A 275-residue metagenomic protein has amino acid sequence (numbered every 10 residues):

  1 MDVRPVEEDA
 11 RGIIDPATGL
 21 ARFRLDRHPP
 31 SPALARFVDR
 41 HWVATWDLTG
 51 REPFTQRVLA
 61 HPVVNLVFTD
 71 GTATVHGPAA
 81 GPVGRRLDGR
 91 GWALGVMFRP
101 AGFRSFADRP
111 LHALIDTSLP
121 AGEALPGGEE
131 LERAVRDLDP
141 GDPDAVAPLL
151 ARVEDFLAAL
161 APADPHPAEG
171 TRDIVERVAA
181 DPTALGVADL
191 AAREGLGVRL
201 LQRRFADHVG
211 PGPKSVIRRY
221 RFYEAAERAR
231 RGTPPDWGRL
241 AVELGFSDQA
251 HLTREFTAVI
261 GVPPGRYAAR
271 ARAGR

Functional and structural regions predicted by a protein language model:
M1-V198, H208-P213, E227-R231, D236-S247 (+1 more regions): Alpha-helical bundle regulatory/interaction domains
F205, I217, E255-T257, A268: DNA major-groove recognition helix of helix-turn-helix
E224, H251-L252, A258: Hydrophobic side chains within alpha-helical segments
